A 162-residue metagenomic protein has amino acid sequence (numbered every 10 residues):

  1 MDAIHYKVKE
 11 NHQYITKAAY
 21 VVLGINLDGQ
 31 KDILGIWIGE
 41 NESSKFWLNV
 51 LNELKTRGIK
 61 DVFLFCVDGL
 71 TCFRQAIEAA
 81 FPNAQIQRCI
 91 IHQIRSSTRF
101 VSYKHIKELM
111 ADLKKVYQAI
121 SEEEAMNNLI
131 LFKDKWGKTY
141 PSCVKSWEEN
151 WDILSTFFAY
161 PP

Functional and structural regions predicted by a protein language model:
M1-T71, Q75-N83, N150-I153: RNase H-like nuclease fold core
T16, S44-L48, V67-R74, Y103-M110 (+3 more regions): Amphipathic alpha-helical transducer elements in NTP-driven molecular machines
A18, F63, Q87, S96 (+2 more regions): Structural beta-strand/beta-sheet cores of well-ordered domains, especially the beta-sheet scaffolds that support
Q30, I90, E108, D152-Y160: Short acidic (Asp/Glu) and glycine-rich catalytic loops that position anionic groups and cofactors
W37-E40, F63, R99, K115-Q118 (+3 more regions): Hydrophobic alpha-helical scaffolding
E53-R57, A79-N83, S97-F100, K104 (+3 more regions): Conserved, well-folded catalytic cores of nucleic-acid-processing and energy-transducing macromolecular machines
L64-T71, A76-K114: Conserved beta-strand -> loop -> alpha-helix junction used to position metal-binding or nucleic-acid-contacting
Q118-P162: Acidic/histidine-rich catalytic cores and adjacent linkers of DNA breakage/strand-transfer/modification proteins
